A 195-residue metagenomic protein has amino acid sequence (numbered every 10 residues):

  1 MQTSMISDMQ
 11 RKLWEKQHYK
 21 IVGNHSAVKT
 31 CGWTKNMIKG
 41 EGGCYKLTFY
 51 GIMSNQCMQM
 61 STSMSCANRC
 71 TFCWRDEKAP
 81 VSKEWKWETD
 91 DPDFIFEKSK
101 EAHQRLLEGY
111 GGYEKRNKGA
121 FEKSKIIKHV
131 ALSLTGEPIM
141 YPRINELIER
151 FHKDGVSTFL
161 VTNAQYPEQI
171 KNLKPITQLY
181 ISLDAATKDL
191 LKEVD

Functional and structural regions predicted by a protein language model:
M1-M64, N68-F72, D76-E101, R105: Flexible, acidic/Gly-rich N-terminal and inter-domain linker regions that tether and position cofactor-handling modules
Y19, Y45, Y50, W85 (+4 more regions): Sequence-level detector for tyrosine residue identity
E77, A102, L106, D154 (+1 more regions): Generic recognition of well-structured, leucine-rich alpha-helical segments and adjacent helix-turn regions within
F94-S124: Short Fe-S-cluster ligation motifs
Y113-D195: Conserved AdoMet/S-adenosylmethionine-binding subsite of the radical SAM
